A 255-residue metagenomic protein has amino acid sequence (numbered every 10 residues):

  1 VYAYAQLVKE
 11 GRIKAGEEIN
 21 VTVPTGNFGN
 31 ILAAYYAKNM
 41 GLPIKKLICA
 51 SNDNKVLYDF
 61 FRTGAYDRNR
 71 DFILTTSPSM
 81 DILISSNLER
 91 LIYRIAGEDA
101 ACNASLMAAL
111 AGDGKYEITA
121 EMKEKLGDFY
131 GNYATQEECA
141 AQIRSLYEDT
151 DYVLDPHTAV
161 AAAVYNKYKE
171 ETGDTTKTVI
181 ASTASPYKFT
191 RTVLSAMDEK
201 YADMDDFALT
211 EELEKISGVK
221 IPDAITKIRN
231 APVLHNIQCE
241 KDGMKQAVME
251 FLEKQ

Functional and structural regions predicted by a protein language model:
V1-Q255: PLP-dependent amino-acid enzyme catalytic core
